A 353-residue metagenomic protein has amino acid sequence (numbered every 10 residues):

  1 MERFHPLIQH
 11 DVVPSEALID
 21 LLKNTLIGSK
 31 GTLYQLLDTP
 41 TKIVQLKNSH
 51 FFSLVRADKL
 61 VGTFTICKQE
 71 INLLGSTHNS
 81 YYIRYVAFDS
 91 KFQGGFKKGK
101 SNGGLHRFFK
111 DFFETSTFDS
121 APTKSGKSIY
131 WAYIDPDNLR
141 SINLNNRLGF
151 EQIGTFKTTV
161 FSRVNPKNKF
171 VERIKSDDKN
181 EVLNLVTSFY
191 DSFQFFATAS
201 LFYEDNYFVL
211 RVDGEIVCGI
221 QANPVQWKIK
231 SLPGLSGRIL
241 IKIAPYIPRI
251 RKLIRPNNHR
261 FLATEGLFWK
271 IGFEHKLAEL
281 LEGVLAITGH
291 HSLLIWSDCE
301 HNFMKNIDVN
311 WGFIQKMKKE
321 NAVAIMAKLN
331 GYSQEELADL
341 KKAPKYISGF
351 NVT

Functional and structural regions predicted by a protein language model:
E2-T63, E70-I71, K124-K127, L139-I142 (+1 more regions): Amide-forming acyltransferase catalytic core, primarily the GNAT-like/NAT-type and related acyltransferase folds
F51-S53, T63-T65, S80, W131 (+5 more regions): Ordered hydrophobic segments in well-structured contexts
R56-A57, P136, V212-G214, T288 (+3 more regions): Short, flexible beta-strand-to-coil junctions
C67-Q69, K91: Short beta-strand-to-loop transition segments that serve as allosteric relay/switch motifs in sensory/regulatory domains
N72-S76: Alpha-helix boundary/capping segments in eukaryotic regulatory proteins
H78-R147, P233-G312: Acyl-donor binding region in acyl/amide transferases
Y133, E151-V164, I314-I325: Conserved catalytic-core motifs of GNAT/GCN5-like acyltransferases
W296-D298, M304-T353: C-terminal functional modules
